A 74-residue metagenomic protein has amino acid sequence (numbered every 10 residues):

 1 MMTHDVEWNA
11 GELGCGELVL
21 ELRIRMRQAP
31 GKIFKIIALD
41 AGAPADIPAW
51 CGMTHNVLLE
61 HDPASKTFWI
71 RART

Functional and structural regions predicted by a protein language model:
M1-T74: Domain-level signature for proteins that mediate thiol-based redox and metal-cofactor handling
